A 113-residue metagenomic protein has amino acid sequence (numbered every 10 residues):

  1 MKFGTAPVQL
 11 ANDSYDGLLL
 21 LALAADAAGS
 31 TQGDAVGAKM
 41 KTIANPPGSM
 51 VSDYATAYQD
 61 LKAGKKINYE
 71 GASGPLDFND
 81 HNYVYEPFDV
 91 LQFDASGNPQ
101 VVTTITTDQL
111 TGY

Functional and structural regions predicted by a protein language model:
M1-Y113: Extracytosolic ligand-binding ectodomains
